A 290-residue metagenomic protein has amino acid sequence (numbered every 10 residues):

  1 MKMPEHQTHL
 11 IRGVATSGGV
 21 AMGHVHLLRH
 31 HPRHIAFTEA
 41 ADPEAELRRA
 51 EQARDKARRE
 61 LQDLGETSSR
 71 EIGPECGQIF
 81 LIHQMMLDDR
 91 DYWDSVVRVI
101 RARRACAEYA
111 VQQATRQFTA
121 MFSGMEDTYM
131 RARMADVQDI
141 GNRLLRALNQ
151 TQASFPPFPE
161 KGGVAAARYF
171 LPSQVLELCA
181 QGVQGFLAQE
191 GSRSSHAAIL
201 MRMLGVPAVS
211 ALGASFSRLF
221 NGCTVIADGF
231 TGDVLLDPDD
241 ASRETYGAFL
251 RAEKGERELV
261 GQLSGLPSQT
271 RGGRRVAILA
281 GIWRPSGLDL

Functional and structural regions predicted by a protein language model:
M1-L290: Non-catalytic, soluble scaffold/interaction modules
